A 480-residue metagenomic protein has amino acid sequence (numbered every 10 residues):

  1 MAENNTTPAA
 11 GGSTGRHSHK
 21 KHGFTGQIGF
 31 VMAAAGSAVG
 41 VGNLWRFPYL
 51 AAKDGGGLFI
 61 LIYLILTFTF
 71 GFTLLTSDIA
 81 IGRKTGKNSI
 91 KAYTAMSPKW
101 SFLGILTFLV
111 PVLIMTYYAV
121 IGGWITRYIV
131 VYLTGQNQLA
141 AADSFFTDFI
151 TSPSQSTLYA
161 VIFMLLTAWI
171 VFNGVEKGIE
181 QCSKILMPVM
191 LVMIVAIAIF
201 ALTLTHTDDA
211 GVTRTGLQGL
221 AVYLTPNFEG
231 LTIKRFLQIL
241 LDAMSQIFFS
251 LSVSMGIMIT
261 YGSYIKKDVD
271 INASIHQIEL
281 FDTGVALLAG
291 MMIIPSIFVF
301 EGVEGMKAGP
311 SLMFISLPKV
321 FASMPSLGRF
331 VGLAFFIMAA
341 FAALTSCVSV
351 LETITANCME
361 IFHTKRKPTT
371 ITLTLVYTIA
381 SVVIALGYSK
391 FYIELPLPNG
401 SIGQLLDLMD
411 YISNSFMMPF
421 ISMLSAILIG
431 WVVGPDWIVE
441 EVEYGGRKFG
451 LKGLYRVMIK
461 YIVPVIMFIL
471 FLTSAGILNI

Functional and structural regions predicted by a protein language model:
M1-W45, L74-I79, R83-A95, S101-F102 (+2 more regions): Membrane-interface "cap" regions at the ends of multi-pass membrane proteins
A2-N4, G122-T151, G262-D268, A273 (+5 more regions): Helix-loop-helix connectors at the membrane interface of multi-pass transporters/channels
G12, H17-F24, K184-L344, V348 (+2 more regions): Membrane-embedded translocation segments of transport machinery
S18-K21, L50-D54, K87-L106, A119-G178 (+5 more regions): Inter-helical loop and helix-membrane interface segments of multi-pass membrane transporters/permeases
G26-L66, G256-I257, A273-H276, L280-T283: Transmembrane helix-boundary motif of multi-pass solute transporters/channels
G29, P153-L158, F281-L287, R329-G332 (+3 more regions): Loop-to-transmembrane helix boundary motifs in multi-pass membrane proteins
L50-D54, A80, A95-M96, F102-M115 (+5 more regions): Membrane-water interface regions at transmembrane-helix termini and the short interhelical loops of multi-pass membrane
L103, T355, F362-T374, D410-M467: C-terminal membrane-solvent junction of multi-pass transporters and transport-like membrane proteins
